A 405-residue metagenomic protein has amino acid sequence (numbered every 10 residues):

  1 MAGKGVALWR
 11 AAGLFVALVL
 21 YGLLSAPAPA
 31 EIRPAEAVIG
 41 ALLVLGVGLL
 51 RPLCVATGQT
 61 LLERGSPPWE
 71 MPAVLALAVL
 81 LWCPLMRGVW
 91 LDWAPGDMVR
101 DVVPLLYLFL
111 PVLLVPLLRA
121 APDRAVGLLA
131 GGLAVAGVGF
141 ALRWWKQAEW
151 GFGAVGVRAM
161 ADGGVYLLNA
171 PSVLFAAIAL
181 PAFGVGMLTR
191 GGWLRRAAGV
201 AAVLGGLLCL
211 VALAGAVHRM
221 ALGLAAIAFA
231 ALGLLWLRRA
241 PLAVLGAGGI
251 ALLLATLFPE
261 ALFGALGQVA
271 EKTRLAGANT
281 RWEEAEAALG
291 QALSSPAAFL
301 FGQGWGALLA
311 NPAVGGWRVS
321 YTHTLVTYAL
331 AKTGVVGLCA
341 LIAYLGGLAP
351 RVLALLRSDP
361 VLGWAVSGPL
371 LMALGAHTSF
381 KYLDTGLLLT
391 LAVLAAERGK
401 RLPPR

Functional and structural regions predicted by a protein language model:
M1-L85, A120-R124, A130, M187-G199 (+2 more regions): Transmembrane signal-anchor hairpin modules in multi-pass inner-membrane enzymes, especially those that act on
V47, V361-A373, S379-R405: Transmembrane alpha-helices of multi-pass inner-membrane enzymes
P68-C83, W93-L117, V126-L133, G137: Aromatic-anchored transmembrane helix interface
A73-A76, A130-G139, V203-G206, R239-E260: Hydrophobic alpha-helical membrane-interfacial segments at the cytosolic entry of transmembrane helices
D123-A154, Y166-L235: Alpha-helical transmembrane segments of multi-pass inner-membrane proteins
W236-T273, L289-S295: A membrane-periplasm/extracellular boundary helix in multi-pass inner-membrane enzymes that assemble envelope glycans
L275-T333, V352: Long extracytoplasmic/lumenal interhelical loops at the membrane interface of multi-pass membrane proteins
K332-L371, E397-R398: Hydrophobic transmembrane alpha-helices and their immediate junctions
